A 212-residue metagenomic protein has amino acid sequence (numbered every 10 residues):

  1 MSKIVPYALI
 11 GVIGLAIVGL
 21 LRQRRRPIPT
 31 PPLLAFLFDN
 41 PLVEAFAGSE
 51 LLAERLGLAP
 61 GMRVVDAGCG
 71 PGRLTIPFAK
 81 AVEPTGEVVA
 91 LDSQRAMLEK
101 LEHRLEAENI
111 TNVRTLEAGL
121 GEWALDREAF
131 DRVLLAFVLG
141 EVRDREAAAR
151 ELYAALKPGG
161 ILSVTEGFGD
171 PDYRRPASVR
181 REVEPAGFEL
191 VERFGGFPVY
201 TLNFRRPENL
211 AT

Functional and structural regions predicted by a protein language model:
S2-A59: Class I SAM-dependent transferase core
V65-A67, P71-W123: Class I SAM-dependent methyltransferase SAM/SAH-binding core
V82-E83, V142-R143, L156-P158: Helix-to-beta-strand junctions that scaffold the AdoMet/dcAdoMet cofactor pocket in Class I SAM-dependent enzymes
G121-V133: A short acidic, Gly/Pro-enriched loop at the edge of an enzyme's catalytic core that lines a small-molecule cofactor
D131-D144: A short SAM/SAH-binding and catalytic strip from SAM-dependent methyltransferases
E146-I161: A short glycine-rich, Lys/Arg-flanked "PGG" loop and its adjoining helix->strand segment in the class I
S163-A186: Conserved class I S-adenosyl-L-methionine
A186, G195-T212: Core SAM-dependent methyltransferase catalytic element
